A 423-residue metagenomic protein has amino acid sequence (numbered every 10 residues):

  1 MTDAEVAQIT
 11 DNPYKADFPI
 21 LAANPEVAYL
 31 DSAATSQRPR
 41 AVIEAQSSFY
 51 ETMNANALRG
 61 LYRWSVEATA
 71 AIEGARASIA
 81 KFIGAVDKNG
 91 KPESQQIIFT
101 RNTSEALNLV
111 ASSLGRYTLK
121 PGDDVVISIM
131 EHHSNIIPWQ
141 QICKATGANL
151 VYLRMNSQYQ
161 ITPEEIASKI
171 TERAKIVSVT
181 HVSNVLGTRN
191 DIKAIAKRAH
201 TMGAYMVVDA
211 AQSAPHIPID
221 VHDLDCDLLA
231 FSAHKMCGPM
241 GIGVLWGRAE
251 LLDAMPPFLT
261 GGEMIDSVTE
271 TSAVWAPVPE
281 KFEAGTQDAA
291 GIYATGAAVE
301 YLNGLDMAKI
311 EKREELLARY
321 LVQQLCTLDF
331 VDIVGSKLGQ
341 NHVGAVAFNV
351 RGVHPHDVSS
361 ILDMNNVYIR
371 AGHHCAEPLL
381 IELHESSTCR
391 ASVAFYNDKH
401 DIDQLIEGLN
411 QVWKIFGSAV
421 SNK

Functional and structural regions predicted by a protein language model:
M1-K423: Pyridoxal 5′-phosphate
